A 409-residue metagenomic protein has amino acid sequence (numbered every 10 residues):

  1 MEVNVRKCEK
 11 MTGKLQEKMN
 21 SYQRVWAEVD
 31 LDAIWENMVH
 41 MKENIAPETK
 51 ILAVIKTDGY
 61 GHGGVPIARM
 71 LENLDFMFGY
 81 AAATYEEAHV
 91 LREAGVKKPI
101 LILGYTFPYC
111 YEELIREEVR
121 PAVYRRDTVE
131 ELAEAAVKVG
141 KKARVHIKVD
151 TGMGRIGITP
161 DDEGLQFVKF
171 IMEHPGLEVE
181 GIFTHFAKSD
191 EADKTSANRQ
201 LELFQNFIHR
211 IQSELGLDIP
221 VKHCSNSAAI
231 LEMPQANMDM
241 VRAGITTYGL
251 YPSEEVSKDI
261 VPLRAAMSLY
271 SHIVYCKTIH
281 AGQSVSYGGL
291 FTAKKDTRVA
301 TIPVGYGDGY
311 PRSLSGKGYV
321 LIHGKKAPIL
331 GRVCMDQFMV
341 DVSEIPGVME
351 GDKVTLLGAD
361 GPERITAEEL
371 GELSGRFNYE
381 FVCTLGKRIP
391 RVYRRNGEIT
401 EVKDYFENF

Functional and structural regions predicted by a protein language model:
E2-W35, E86-E87, T106, Y124-L132 (+3 more regions): Active-site anion/phosphate-binding pocket segments in diverse small-molecule metabolic enzymes
S21, V25-E28, A33-E36, E43 (+2 more regions): Active-site-proximal beta-alpha core segment in soluble small-molecule metabolic enzymes
